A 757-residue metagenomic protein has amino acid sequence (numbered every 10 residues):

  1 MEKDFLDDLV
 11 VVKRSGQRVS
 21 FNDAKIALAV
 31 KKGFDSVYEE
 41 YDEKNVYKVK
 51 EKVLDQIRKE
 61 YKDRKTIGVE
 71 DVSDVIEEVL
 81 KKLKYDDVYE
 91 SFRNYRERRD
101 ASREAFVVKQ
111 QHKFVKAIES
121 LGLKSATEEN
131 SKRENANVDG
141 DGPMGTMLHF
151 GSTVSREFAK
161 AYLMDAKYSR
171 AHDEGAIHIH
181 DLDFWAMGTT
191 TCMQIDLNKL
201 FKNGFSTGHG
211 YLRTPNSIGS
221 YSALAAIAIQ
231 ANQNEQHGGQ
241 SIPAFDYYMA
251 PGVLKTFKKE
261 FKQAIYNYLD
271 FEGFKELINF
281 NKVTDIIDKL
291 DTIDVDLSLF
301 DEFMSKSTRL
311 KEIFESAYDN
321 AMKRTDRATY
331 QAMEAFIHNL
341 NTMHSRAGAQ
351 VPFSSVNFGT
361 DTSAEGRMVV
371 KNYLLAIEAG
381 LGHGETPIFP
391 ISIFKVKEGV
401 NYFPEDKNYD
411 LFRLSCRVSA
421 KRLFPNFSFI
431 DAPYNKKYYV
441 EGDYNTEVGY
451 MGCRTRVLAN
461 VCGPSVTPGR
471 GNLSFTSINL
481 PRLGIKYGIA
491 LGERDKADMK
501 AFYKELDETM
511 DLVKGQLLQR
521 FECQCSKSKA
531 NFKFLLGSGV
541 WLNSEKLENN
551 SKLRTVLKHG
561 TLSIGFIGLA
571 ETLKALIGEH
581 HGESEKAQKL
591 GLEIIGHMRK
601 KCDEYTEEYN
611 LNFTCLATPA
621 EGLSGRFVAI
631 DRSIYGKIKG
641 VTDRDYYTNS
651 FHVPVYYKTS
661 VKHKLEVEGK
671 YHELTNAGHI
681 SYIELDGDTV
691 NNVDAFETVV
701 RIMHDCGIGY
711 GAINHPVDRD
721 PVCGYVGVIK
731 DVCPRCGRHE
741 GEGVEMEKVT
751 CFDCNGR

Functional and structural regions predicted by a protein language model:
M1-L121: Charged, amphipathic alpha-helical regulatory modules used for macromolecular assembly or allosteric control
G16, I76, V356, L569 (+1 more regions): Short, conserved catalytic/metal-binding motifs centered on acidic residues
S20-F21, H559-S563: Short, conserved micro-motifs enriched in small and acidic residues
K31, P481-I485, T572-A575: Short connector loops/turns at beta-strand edges and beta->alpha or beta->beta junctions
R98-A101, A105-K558, E579-H580, S584-V749: Conserved catalytic cores of very large enzyme subunits
L562-A575, G596: Contiguous, well-ordered alpha-helical segments that form the cores/surfaces of helical PPI scaffolds
F752-N755: Auxiliary Fe-S-binding modules of radical SAM enzymes
